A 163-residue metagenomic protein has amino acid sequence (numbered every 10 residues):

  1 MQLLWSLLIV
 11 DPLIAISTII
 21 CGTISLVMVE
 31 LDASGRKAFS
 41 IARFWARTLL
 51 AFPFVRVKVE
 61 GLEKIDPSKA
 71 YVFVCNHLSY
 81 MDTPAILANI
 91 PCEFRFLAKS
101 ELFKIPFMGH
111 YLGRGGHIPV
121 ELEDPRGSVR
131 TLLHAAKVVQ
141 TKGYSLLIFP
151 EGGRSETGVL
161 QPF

Functional and structural regions predicted by a protein language model:
M1-K58, H110-Y111: A transmembrane-helix-recognition feature enriched in membrane-embedded lipid enzymes and envelope glyco-/phospholipid
F52-F163: Soluble catalytic domains of membrane acyltransferases
